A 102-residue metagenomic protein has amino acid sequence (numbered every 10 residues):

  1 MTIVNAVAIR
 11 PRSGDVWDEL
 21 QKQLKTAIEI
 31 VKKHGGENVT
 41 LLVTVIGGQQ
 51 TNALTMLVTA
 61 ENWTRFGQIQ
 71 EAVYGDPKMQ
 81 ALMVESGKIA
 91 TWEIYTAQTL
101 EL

Functional and structural regions predicted by a protein language model:
M1-E19, F66, M79-K88, E101: Long, low-complexity, intrinsically disordered polar/charged segments
T2-P11, L41-Y74: Short, well-ordered beta-strand segments in beta-rich or mixed alpha/beta enzyme and ligand-binding folds
D15-L41, Y74-L82: Short amphipathic alpha-helical segments
H34-T55, K78-L102: Glycine-rich beta-strand-turn "strand-cap" elements at beta-sheet edges
